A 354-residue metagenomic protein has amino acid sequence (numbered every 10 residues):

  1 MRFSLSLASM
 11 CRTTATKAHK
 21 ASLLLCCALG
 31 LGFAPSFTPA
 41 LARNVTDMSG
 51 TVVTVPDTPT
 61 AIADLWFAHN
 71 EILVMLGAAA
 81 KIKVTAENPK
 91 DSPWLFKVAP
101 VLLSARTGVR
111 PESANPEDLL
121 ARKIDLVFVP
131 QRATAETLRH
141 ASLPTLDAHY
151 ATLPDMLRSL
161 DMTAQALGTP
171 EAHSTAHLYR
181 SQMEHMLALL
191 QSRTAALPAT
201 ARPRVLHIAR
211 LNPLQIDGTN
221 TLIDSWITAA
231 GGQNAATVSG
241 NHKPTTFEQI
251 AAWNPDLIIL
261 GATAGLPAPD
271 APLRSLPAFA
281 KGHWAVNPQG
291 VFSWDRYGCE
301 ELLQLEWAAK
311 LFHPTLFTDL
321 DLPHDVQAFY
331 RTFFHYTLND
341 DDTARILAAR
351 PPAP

Functional and structural regions predicted by a protein language model:
F3-L25: Bacterial N-terminal signal peptides that target proteins for export
S22-S36: Bacterial N-terminal signal peptides
F37-A42: Sec/Tat signal peptide C-region and signal peptidase I cleavage site
R43-V45, V52, A135-Q215, A236-T237 (+1 more regions): Extracytoplasmic substrate-binding proteins
M48, A105-E117, S239-E248: Short helix-initiation/N-cap motifs at beta->coil->alpha
A63-R122, L126-R132: A short, structured surface patch at a secondary-structure boundary
A68-E71, N88-D91, V127-F128, R132-A135 (+5 more regions): Solvent-exposed loop/turn segments at secondary-structure junctions within structured extracellular/periplasmic domains
I216-H242: Alpha-helical, coiled-coil/dimerization segments enriched in small aliphatic residues
